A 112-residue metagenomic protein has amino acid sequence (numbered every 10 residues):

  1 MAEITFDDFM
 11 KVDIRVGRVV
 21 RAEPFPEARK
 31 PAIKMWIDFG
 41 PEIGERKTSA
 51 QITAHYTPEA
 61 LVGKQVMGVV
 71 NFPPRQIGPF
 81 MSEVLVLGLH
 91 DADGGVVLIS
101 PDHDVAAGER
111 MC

Functional and structural regions predicted by a protein language model:
M1-C112: Phosphate-backbone binding interfaces of nucleic-acid-interacting proteins
